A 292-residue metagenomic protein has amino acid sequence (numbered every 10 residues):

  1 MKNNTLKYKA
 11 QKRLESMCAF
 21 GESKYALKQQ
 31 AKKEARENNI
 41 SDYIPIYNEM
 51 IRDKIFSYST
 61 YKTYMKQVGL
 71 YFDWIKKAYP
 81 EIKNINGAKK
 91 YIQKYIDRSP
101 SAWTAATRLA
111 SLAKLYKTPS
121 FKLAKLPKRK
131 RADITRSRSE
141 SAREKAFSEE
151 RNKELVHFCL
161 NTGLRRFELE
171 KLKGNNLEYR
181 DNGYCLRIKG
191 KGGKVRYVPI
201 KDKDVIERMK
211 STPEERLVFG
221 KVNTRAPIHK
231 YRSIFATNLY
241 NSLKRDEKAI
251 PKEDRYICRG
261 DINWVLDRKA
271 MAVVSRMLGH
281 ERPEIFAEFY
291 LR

Functional and structural regions predicted by a protein language model:
K2, L6-S16, Q29, D42-M65 (+1 more regions): Short, aromatic/basic-rich helix-turn unit that serves as a nucleic-acid recognition element
D53-P119: Non-catalytic DNA-binding core/recognition domains of DNA-processing enzymes
K90-S101, A113-A146, K189: Flexible interdomain linker/hinge and immediately adjacent N-terminus of the catalytic tyrosine-recombinase domain
R136-R166, V265-M271: Basic, Lys/Arg- and aromatic-enriched nucleic-acid-binding interface segment
R138, K171-R208: Conserved tyrosine-mediated DNA breakage-rejoining catalytic core shared by Y-recombinases
C159-N182, A287: Short, charged phosphate-coordinating catalytic segments
Y179, D246-F289: Short, polar N-cap/turn motifs at the start of nucleic acid-interacting alpha helices
G190-F235: C-terminal catalytic core of Y-nucleophile DNA break-rejoin enzymes
